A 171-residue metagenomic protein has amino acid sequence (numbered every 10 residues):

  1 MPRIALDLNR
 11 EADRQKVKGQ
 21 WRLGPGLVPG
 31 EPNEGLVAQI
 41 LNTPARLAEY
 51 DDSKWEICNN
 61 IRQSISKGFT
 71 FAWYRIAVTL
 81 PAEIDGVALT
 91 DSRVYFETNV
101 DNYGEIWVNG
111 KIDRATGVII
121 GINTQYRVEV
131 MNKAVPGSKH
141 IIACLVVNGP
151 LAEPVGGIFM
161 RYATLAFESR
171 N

Functional and structural regions predicted by a protein language model:
M1-L47, W55-I57, A134-N171: An acidic-aromatic loop/edge-strand motif
L47, W55, T70, V78 (+2 more regions): Aromatic-lined ligand-binding clefts that engage carbohydrates, nucleic acids, or primary amines
A48, D52-K67: Surface-exposed, low-complexity/disordered Ser/Thr/Gly/Pro/Asn-rich loops and linkers
I61-G68, R75-A77, D85, A115-V118 (+1 more regions): Beta-strand-rich interaction surfaces with strong enrichment in secreted/lumenal proteins
F69, L89, G121-N123, A134-G137: Surface-exposed coil/turn segments at beta-strand junctions on protein surfaces, enriched
A82, V100-N102, I120, N132-A134 (+1 more regions): Short, flexible loop/turn elements at secondary-structure junctions
N102-E105, R114, G149-A152: Flexible loop/turn segments at secondary-structure boundaries
W107-V128: Solvent-exposed beta-strand/loop surfaces of large extracellular or lumenal domains
